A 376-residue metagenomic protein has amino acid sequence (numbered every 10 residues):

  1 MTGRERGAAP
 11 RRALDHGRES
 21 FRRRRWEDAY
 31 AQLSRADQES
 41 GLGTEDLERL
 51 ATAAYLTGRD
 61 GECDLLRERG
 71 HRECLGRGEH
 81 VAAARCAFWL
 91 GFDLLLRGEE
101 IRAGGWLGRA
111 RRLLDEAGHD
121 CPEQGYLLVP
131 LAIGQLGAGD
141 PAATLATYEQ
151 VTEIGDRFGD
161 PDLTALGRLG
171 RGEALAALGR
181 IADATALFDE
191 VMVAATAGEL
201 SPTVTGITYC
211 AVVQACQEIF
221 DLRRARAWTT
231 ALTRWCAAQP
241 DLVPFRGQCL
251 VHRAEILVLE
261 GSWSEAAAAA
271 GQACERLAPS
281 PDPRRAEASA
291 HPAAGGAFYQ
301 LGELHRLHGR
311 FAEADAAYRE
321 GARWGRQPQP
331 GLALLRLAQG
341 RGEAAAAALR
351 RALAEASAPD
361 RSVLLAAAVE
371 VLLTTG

Functional and structural regions predicted by a protein language model:
M1-Q124, V129-Q150, D162, E173-A186 (+7 more regions): Inter-helical turn/loop elements of alpha-helical hairpins
R18-F21, E27-D28, L66, R85 (+6 more regions): Helix-coil-helix junctions within alpha-helical repeat/solenoid scaffolds
